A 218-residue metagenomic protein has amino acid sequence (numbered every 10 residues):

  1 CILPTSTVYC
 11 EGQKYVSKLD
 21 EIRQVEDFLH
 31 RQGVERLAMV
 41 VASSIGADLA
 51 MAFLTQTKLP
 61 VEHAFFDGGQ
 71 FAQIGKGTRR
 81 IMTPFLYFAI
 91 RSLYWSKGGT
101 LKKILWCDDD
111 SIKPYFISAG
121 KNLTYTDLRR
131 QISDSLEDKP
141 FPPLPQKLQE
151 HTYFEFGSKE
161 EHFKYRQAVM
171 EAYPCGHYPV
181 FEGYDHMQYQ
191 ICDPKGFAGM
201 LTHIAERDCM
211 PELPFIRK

Functional and structural regions predicted by a protein language model:
I2-M39: Active-site loop/oxyanion-hole signature of alpha/beta-hydrolase fold enzymes
T5-C10, F71, D185-Q188: Alpha/beta-hydrolase active-site loop signature
V41-A50: Gly/Ala-rich beta-loop-alpha elbow adjacent to hydrolase catalytic centers
T55-R91: Flexible "cap/lid" loop of the alpha/beta hydrolase fold
K76-T78, L93-Q146: Conserved alpha/beta-hydrolase catalytic His-Asp/Glu region
S133-E171: Conserved serine/cysteine hydrolase catalytic core
Y173-M187: Catalytic histidine neighborhood in serine/cysteine hydrolases with alpha/beta-hydrolase-type architecture
Y184-F197: Catalytic histidine-centered segment of alpha/beta-hydrolase-like enzymes
